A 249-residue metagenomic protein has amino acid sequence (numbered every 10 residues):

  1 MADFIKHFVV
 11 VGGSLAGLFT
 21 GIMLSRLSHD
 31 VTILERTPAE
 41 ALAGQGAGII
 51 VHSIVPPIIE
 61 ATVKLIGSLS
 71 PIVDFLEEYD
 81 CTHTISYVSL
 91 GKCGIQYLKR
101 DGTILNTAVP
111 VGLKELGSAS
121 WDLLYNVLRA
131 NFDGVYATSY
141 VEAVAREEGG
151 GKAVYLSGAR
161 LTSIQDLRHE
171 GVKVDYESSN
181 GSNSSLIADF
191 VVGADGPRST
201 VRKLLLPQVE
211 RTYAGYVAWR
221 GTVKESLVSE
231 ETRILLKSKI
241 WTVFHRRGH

Functional and structural regions predicted by a protein language model:
D3-F8: Extreme N-terminal starter segment of soluble prokaryotic enzymes
V9-G13, I22-A47, E60, K64: Glycine-rich FAD pyrophosphate-binding loop
G17-L18: N-terminal Rossmann-fold NAD(P) dinucleotide-binding loop
T37, D101, S178-N180: Solvent-exposed strand-loop boundary residues in beta-sheet-rich modules
E40-V154: Active-site-adjacent segment of FAD-dependent monooxygenases/related oxidoreductases
A130-H249: Conserved FAD-binding catalytic core of PHBH/FMO-like flavoproteins
